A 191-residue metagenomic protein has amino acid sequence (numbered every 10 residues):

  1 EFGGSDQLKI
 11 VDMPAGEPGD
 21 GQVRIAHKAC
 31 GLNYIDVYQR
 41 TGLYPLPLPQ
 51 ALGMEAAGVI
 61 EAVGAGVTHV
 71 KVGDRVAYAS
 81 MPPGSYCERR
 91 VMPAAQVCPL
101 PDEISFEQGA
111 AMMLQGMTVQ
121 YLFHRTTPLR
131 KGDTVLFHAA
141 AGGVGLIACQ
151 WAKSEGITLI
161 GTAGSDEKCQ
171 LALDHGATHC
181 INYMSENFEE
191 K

Functional and structural regions predicted by a protein language model:
E1-Q7: Extracellular beta-rich ligand/substrate-recognition surface
I10-A15, A57-V59, R89-V91, V97 (+1 more regions): Conserved hydrophobic/aromatic beta-strand scaffold that supports enzyme active sites
P14-G31, T41-G84: Glycine-rich beta-strand-centered segment in the early N-terminal region that forms part of a ligand/cofactor-binding
G53, G145-L146: N-terminal Rossmann-fold NAD(P) dinucleotide-binding loop
V76-A139, W151: NAD(P)H dinucleotide-binding glycine-rich loop of Rossmann-like/cofactor-binding domains, especially the beta1-alpha1
L146-S154: Surface-exposed amphipathic alpha-helices with a cationic face
K153-K191: Adenosine-nucleotide cofactor-binding segment
